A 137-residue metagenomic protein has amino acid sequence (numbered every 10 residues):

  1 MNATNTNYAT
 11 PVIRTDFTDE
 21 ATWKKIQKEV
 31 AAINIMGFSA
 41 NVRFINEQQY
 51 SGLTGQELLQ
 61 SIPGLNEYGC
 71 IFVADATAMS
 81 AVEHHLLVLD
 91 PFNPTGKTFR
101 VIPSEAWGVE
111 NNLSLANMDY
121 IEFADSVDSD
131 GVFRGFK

Functional and structural regions predicted by a protein language model:
N2-I121, K137: Short helix/strand-capping turn motifs
S126-K137: Short linear, low-complexity motifs centered on an aromatic residue
